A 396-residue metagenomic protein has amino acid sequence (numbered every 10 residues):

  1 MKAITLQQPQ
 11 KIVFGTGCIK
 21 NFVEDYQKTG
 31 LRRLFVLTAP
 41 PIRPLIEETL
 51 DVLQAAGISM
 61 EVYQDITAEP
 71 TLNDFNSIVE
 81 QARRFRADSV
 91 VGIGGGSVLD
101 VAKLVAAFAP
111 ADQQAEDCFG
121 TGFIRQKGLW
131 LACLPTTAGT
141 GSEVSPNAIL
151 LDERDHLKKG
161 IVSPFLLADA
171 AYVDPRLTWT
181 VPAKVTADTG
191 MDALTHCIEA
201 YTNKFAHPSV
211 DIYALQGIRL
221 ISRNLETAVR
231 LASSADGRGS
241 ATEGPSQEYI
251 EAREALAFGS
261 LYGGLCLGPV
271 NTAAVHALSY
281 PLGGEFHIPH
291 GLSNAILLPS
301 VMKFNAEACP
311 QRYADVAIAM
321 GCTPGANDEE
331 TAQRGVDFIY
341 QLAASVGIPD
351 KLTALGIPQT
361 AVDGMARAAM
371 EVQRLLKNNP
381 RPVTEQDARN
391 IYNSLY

Functional and structural regions predicted by a protein language model:
M1-S89, L352-T353: ATP/NTP phosphate-donor binding region
P9-Q10, T16-G17, A39-P40, I93-G95 (+8 more regions): Fold-independent oxyanion-binding glycine-rich loops and adjacent beta-strand/coil segments at enzyme active sites
N73-R176: Glycine/threonine-rich beta-strand-loop-alpha-helix active-site module that forms ligand/phosphate-binding
N147-V270, P380, Q386: Carboxylate- and glycine-rich phosphate/diphosphate-binding segment that chelates Mg2+/Mn2+
F165, Y313, T323-Y396: C-terminal charged capping/lid subdomain of soluble metabolic enzymes
L194-I198, L256-G264, L278, L298 (+4 more regions): Short alpha-helical scaffolding segments that buttress acidic/His motifs in well-ordered protein cores
V270-R334, Y340: C-terminal catalytic subdomain
